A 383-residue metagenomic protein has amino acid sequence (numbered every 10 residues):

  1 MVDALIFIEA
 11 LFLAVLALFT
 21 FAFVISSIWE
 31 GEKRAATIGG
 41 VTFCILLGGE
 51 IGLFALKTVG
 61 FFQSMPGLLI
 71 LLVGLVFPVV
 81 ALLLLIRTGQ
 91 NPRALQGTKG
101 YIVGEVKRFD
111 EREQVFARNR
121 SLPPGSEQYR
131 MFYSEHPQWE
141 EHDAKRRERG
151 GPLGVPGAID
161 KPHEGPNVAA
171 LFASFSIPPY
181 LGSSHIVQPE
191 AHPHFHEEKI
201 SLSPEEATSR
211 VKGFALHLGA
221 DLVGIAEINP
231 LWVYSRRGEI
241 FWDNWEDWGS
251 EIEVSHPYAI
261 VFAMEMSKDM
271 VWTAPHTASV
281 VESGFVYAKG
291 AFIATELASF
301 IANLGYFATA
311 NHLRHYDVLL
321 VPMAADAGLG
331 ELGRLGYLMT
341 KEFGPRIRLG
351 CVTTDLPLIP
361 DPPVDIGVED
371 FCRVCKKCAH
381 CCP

Functional and structural regions predicted by a protein language model:
M1-P230, Y234, G238-E239: Iron-sulfur (Fe-S) cluster-binding modules
D221-P383: Catalytic cores of enzyme domains
